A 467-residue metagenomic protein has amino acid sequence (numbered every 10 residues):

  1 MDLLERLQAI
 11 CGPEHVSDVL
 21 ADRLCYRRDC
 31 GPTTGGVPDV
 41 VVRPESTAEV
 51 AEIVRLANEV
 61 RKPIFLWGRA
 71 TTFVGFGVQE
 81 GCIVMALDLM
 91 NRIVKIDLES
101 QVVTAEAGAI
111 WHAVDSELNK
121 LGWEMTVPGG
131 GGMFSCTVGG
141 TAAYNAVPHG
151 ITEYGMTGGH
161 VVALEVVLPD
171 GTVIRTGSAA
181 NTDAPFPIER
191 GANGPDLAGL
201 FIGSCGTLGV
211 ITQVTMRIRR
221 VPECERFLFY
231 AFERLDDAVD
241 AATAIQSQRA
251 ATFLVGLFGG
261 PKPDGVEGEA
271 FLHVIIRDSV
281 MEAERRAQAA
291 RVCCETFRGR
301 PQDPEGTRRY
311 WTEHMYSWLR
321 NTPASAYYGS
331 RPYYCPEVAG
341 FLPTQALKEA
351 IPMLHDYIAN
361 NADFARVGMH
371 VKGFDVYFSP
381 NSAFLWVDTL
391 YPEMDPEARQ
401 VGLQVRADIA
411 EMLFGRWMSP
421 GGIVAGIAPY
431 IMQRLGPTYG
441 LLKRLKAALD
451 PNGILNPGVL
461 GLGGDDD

Functional and structural regions predicted by a protein language model:
M1-P32, G36, L56-I64, R69-A70 (+2 more regions): N-terminal accessory segments
V16-L20, R43-P44, I64-G68, M85-L87 (+9 more regions): General beta-strand structural signal in soluble alpha/beta enzymes
D22-L24, R28-N91, A105, N119 (+1 more regions): Glycine-rich N-terminal segment of FAD-binding domains in flavoprotein oxidoreductases, spanning the beta-loop-helix
T34-G36, G77-C82, G265-A270, F378-L385 (+1 more regions): A short, glycine/Asx- and small/polar-enriched loop/turn that sits immediately N-terminal to a beta-strand
I93-I96, A107, H112, S116-S247: FAD-binding subdomain of flavoenzyme oxidoreductases
Y230-A231, D237-D408, R416, G422-G426: C-terminal substrate-recognition/cap domain of FAD-linked oxidoreductases
G422-D467: Activity-critical C-terminal alpha-helical subdomain
